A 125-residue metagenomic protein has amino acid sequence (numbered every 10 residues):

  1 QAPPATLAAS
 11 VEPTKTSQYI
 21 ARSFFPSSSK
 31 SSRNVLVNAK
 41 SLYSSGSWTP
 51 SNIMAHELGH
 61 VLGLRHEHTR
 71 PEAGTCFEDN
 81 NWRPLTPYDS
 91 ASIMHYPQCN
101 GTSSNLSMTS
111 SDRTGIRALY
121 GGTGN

Functional and structural regions predicted by a protein language model:
Q1-N125: Zinc-dependent metalloendopeptidases
